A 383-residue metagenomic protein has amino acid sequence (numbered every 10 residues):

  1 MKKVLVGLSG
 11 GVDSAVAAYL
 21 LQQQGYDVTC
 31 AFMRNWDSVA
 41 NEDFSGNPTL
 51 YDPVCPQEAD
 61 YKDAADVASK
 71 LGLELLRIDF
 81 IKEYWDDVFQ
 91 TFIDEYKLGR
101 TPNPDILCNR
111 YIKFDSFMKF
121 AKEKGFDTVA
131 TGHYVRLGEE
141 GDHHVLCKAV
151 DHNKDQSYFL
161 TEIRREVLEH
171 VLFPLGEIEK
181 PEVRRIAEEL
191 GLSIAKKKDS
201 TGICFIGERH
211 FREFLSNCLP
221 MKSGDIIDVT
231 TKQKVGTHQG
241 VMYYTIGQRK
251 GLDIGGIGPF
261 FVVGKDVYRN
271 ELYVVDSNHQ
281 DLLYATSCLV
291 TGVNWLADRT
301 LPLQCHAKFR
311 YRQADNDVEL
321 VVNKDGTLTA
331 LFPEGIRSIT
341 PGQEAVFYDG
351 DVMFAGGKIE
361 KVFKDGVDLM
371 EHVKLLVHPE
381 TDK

Functional and structural regions predicted by a protein language model:
M1-T161, E182, E188, L369-H372 (+1 more regions): ATP-dependent adenylation/nucleotidyltransferase module used to activate substrates
A130-L137, D142-K383: AMP-forming adenylation/ATP pyrophosphatase catalytic core
